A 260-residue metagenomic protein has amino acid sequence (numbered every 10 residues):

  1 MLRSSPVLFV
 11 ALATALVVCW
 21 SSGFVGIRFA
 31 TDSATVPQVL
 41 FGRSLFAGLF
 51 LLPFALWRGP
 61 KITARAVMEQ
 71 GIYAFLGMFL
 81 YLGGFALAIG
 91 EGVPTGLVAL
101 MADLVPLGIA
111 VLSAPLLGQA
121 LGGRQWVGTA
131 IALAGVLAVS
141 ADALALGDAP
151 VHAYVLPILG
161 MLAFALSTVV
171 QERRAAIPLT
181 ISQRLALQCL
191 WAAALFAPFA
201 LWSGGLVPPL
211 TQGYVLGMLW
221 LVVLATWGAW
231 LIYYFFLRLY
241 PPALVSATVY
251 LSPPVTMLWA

Functional and structural regions predicted by a protein language model:
M1-F41, G147-R173, A194-L195, W259: Glycine-/small-residue-enriched transmembrane alpha-helix faces in small-molecule transporters and effluxers
M1-L2, A11, G42-L45, A141-D142 (+2 more regions): C-terminal-most transmembrane helix of multi-pass membrane proteins
A13-T14, R65-F75, L121-L133, A153-Y154 (+2 more regions): Cytoplasmic-side transmembrane-helix entry/capping segments in multi-pass membrane proteins
C19, G23-F24, L52-A102, A138 (+1 more regions): Specific transmembrane alpha-helical segments of multi-pass solute transporters/efflux pumps, especially DMT/EamA
Q38-L49, G77, A86-A120, G160 (+1 more regions): Specific alpha-helical transmembrane segments that line the substrate/conduction pathway and gating interfaces
F41-G42, V98-L104, V170-A193, V223-A260: Helix-helix packing/entry segments at the starts of transmembrane helices
L51, L112, L121-A143, G160-F164 (+4 more regions): Hydrophobic transmembrane alpha-helices of multi-pass small-molecule transport proteins
T63-E69, A99-A102, G118-A138, G147-Y154 (+3 more regions): Loop-to-transmembrane alpha-helix entry segments
